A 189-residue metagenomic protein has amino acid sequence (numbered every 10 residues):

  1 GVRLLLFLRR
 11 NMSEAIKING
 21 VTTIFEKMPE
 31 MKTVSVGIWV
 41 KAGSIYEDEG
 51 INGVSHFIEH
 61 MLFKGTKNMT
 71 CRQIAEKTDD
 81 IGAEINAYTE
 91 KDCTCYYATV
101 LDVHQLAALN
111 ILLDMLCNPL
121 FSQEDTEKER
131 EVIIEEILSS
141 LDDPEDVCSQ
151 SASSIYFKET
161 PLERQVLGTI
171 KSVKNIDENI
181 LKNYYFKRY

Functional and structural regions predicted by a protein language model:
L5-F7, S172: Intrinsically disordered, low-complexity, compositionally biased regions/tails
F7-Q73, Y97, K182-Y189: His/Glu-rich zincin catalytic helix
C71-Y189: Charge-rich, well-structured scaffold segments of protease-associated domains
